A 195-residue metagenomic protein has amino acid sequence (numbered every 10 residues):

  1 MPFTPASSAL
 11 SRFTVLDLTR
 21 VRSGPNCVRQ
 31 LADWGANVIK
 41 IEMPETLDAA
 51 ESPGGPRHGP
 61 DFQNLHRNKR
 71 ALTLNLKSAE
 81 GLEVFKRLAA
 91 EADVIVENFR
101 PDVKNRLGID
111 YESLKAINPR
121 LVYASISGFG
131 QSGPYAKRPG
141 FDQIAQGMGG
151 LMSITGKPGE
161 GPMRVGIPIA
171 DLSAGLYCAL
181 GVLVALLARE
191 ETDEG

Functional and structural regions predicted by a protein language model:
M1-E194: N-terminal helix-loop segment corresponding to the beta1-alpha1 unit of nucleotide/adenylate-binding folds
